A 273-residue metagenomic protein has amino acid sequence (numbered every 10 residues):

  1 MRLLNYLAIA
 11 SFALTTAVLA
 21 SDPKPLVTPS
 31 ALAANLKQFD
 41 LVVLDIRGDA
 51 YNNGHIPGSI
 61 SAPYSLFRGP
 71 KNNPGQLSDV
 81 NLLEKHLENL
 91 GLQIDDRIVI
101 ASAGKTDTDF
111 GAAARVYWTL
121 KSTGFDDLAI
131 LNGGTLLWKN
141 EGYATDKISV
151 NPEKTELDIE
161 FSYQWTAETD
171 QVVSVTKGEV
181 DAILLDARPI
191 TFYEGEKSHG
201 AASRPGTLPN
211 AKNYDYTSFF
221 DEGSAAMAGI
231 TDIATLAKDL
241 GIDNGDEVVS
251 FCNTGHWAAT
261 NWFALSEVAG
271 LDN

Functional and structural regions predicted by a protein language model:
R2-I9: Sec-dependent signal peptide recognition, specifically the positively charged N-region followed immediately by
F12-A50, T135-A201: Flexible, polar/low-complexity N-terminal or interdomain linker segments that lie immediately upstream of folded
F39-N89: N-terminal carbohydrate-binding/catalytic regions of secreted carbohydrate-active enzymes
V42-D45, S59-P63, D96-A101, A129-I130 (+4 more regions): Structural recognition of the beta-strand scaffold that forms the well-ordered cores of secreted hydrolase catalytic
G69-R97, Y216-V248: Helix-loop module immediately N-terminal to the HCX5R catalytic loop in PTP-like cysteine phosphatase domains
L77, N81-Q171, V175, K197 (+2 more regions): Thiolate-centered catalytic microenvironments shared by cysteine-dependent enzyme domains
A234-N273: C-terminal soluble interaction/assembly domains
